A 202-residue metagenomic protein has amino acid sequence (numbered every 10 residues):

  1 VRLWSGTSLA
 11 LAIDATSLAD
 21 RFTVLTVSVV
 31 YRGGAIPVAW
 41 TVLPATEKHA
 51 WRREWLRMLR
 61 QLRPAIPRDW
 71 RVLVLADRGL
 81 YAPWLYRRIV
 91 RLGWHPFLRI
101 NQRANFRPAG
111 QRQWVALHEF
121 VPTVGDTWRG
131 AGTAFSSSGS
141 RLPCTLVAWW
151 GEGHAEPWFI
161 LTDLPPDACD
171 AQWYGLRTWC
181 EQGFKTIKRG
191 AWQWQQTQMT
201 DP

Functional and structural regions predicted by a protein language model:
V1-A15: Long amphipathic N-terminal alpha/beta scaffold segment
S5-L9, D20, Y31-P202: Single, function-defining residue in the core of a domain
A12-V24: An active-site-proximal beta-strand-loop segment
S28: Acidic (Asp/Glu)-rich catalytic clusters
